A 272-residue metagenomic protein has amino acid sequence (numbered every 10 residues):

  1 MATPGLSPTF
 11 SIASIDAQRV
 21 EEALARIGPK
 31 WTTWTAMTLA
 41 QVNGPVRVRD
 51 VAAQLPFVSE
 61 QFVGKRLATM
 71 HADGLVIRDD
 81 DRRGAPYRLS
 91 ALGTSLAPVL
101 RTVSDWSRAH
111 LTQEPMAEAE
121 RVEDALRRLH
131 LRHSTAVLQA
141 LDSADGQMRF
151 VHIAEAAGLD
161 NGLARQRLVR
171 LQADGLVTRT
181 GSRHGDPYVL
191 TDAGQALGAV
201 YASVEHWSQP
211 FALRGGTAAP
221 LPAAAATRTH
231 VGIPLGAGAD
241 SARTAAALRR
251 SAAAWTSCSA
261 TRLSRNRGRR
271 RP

Functional and structural regions predicted by a protein language model:
M1-Q18, E22-A23, V48, A53-Q54 (+5 more regions): Recognition helices and adjacent regulatory flanks at domain boundaries
A2-P4, R101-A140, G198-P272: Amphipathic alpha-helical dimerization/coiled-coil segments that flank or bridge DNA-binding/regulatory modules
A17-F62, R121-G162: N-terminal helix-turn-helix DNA-binding core of bacterial DNA-binding proteins
V58-H71, G158-A173: Short amphipathic alpha-helical interaction segments
H71-R88, Q172-R183, V189: Beta-hairpin "wing" of winged helix-turn-helix
D81-V103, H184-Y201: Basic, amphipathic "hinge/linker" alpha-helix immediately C-terminal to the N-terminal HTH DNA-binding motif
Q113-R128, F150, G181, G185-P187 (+1 more regions): Solvent-exposed, charged amphipathic helical/linker segments at domain boundaries
